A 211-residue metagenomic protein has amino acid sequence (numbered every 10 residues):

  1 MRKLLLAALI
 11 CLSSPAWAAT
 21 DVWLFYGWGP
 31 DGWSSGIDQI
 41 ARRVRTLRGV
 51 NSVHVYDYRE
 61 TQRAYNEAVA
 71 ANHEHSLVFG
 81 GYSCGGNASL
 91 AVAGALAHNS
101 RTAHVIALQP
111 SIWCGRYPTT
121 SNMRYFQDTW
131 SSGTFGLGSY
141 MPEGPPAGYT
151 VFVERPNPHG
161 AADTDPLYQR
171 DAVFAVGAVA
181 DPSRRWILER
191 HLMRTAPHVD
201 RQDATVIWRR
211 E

Functional and structural regions predicted by a protein language model:
K3-L12: Sec-dependent N-terminal signal peptides
S14-A18: Sec/Tat signal peptide C-region and signal peptidase I cleavage site
A19-H75, H159: Active-site catalytic motif of lipid deacylating hydrolases and related acyltransferases
V22-P30, I37-A41, Y117-R210: Lipolytic serine-hydrolase domain surface
G81-G85, S89: Gly/Ala-rich beta-loop-alpha elbow adjacent to hydrolase catalytic centers
S89-A97: Short glycine-enriched nucleophile-adjacent loop and the immediately C-terminal alpha-helix near the catalytic center
I106-L108, D128: A short, hydrophobic beta-strand element of the alpha/beta-hydrolase
